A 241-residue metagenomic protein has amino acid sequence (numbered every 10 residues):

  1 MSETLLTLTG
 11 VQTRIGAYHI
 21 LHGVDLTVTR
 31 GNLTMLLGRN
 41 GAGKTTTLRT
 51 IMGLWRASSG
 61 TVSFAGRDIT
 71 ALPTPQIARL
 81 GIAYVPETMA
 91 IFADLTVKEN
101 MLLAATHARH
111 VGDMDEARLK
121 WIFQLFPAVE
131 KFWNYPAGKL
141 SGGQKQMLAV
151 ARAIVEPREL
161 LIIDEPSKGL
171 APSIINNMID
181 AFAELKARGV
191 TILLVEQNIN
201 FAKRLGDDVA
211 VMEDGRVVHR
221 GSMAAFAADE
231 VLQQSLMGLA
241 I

Functional and structural regions predicted by a protein language model:
L6-L8, L21: Conserved structural motif at the start of ABC-family nucleotide-binding domains
G16, V97-A117, L125-P127, G221 (+1 more regions): ABC-type ATPase nucleotide-binding domains, specifically the catalytic core motifs of the NBD
L37-R39: The feature captures the beta-strand-to-loop junction immediately N-terminal to the Walker
M52: Helix-to-loop junction immediately C-terminal to a conserved catalytic motif
G60-D68, L80, M114-L119: Conserved ABC transporter NBD signature motif
P136-L140: Conserved ABC ATPase signature
I154-E159: A short, proline-enriched helix->beta-strand linker immediately N-terminal to the Walker B motif in ABC-type P-loop
